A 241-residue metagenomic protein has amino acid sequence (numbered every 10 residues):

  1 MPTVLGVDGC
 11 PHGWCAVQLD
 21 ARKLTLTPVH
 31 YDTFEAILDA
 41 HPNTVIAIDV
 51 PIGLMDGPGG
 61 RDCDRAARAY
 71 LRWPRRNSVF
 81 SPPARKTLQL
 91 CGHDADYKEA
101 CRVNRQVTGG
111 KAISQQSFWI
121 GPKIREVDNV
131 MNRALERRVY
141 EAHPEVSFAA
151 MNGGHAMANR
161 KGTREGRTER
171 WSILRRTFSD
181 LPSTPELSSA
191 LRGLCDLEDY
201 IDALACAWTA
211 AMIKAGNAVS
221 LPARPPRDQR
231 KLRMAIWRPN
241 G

Functional and structural regions predicted by a protein language model:
M1-V4, G9-G241: RNase H-like (RuvC/DEDD) metal-dependent nuclease/polynucleotide-processing core
